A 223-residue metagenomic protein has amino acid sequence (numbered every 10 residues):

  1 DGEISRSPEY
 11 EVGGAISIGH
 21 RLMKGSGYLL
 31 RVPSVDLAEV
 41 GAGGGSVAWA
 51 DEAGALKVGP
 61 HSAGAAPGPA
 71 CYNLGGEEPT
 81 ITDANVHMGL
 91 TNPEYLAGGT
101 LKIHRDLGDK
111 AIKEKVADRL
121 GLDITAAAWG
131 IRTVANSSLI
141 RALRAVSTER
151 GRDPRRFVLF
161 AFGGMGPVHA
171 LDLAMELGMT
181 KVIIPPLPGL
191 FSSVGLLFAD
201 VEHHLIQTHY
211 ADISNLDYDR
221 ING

Functional and structural regions predicted by a protein language model:
D1-G223: N-terminally biased helix-coil "hinge/interface" segments that flank
